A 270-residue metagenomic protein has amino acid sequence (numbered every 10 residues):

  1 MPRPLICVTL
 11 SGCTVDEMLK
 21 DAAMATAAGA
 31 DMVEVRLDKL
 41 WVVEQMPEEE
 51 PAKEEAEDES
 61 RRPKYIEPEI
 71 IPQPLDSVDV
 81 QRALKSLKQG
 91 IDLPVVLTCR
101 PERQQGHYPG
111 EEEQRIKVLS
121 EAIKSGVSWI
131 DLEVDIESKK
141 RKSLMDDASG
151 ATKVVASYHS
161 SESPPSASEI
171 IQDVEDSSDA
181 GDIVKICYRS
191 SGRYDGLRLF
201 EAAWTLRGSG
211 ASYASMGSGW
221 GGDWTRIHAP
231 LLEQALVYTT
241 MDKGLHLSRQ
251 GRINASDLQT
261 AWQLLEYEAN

Functional and structural regions predicted by a protein language model:
P2-I6, G29-D31, I91-V95, G126-S128 (+3 more regions): Short, well-ordered coil/turn segments that N-cap beta-strands
P2-L19, P101-E113, S157-S168: Active-site mouth loops of central-metabolism enzymes
S11, M32-L40, I71-D76, L119 (+3 more regions): Catalytic beta/alpha-barrel core
L19-V35, K39, Q114-S128, I170-A180: Alpha/beta enzyme core
A23-A28, V78-D92, S120-S125, R141-A151 (+1 more regions): Acidic (Asp/Glu)-rich catalytic clusters
A52-R103, M145-A156, F200-A211: Alpha-helix-loop-beta-strand connector modules within alpha/beta enzyme cores
L87-K88, V95-L132, K139: Glycine/small-residue-rich loop that forms an oxyanion/phosphate-binding "nest" at active or ligand-binding sites
V134-N270: Catalytic alpha/beta core domains of metabolic enzymes, predominantly
